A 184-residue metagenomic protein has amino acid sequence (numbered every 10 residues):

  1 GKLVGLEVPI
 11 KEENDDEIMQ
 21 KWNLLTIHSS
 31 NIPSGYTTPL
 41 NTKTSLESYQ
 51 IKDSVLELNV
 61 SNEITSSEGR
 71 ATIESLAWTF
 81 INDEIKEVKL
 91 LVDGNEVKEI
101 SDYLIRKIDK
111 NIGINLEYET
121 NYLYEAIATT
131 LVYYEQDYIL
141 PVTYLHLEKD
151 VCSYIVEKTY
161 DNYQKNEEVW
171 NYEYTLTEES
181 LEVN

Functional and structural regions predicted by a protein language model:
G1-N184: Bimodal "functional hotspot" detector
